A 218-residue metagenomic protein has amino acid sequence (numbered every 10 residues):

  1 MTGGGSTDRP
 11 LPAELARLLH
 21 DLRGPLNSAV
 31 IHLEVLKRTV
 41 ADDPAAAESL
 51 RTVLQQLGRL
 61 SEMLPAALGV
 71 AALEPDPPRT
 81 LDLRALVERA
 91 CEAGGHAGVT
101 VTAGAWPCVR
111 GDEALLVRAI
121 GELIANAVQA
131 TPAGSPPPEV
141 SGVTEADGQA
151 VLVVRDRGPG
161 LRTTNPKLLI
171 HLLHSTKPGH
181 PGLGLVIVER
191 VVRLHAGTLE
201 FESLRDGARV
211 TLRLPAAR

Functional and structural regions predicted by a protein language model:
S28, H32, A47-H96: Conserved DHp (HisKA) dimerization/phosphotransfer helix of two-component histidine kinases, i.e., the long coiled-coil
A72-D76, C108-G111, T176: Conserved micro-motifs of the catalytic ATP-binding
T100-C108: Conserved catalytic submotifs in the C-terminal HATPase_c
N126-T131: Short helix-loop "hinge" at the ATP-lid/N-box region of the Bergerat-fold HATPase_c
L161-L173: Short conserved segment of the HATPase_c
G184, V188: Short alpha-helical Gxxx[C/S/T] motif in the catalytic ATP-binding
V192-R193: Detector for a conserved hydrophobic position within an alpha-helical segment of the HATPase_c
A196-G197: Conserved glycine-rich
